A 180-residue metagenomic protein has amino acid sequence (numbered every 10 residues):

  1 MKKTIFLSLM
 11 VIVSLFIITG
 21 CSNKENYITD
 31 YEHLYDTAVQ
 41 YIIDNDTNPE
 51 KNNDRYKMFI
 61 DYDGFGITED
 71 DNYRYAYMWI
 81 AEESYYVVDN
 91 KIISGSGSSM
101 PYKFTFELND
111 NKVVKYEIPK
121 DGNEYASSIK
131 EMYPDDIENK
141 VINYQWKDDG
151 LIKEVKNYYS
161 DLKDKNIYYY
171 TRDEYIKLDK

Functional and structural regions predicted by a protein language model:
M1-T4: Positively charged n-region of N-terminal signal peptides that target proteins for export
M10-S14: Hydrophobic membrane-insertion alpha-helices, especially the h-region of bacterial N-terminal signal peptides
I17-G20: C-terminal motif of bacterial Sec signal peptides marking the signal peptidase cleavage site
S22-E82: N-terminal export/targeting and maturation segments
H33, T37, P101, G150 (+1 more regions): Extracytoplasmic/secreted proteins, especially bacterial periplasmic and envelope-associated proteins
M58-E124: Mature extracytoplasmic domains of secretory-pathway proteins
G122-K180: C-terminal partner/receptor-binding element of secreted or periplasmic proteins
